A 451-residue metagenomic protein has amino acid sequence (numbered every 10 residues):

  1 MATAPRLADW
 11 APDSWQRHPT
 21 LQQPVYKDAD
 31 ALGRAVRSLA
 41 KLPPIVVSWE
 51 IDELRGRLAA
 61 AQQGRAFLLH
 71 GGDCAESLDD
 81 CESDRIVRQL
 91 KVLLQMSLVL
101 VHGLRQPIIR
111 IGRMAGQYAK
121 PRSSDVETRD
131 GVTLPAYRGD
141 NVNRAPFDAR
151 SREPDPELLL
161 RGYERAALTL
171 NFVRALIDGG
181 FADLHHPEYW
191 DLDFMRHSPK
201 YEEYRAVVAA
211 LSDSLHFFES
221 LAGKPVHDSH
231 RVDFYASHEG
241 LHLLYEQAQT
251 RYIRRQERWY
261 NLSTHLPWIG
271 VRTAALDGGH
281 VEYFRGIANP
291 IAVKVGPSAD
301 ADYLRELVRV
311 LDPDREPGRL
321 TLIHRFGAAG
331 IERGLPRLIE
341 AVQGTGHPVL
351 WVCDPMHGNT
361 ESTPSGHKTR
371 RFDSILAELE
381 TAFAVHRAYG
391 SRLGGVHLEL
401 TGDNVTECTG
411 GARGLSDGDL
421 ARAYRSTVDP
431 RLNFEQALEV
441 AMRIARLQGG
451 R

Functional and structural regions predicted by a protein language model:
M1-N143: Long, contiguous, compositionally biased segments that the model treats as domain-scale units
Q63, S263, G286-A288, T345-H347 (+1 more regions): Short, well-ordered loop/turn elements at secondary-structure boundaries
A75-E76, D80-G327, H367-R370, E378 (+2 more regions): Active-site-facing alpha/beta catalytic cores
A115, M356-H357: Short glycine-enriched loops at secondary-structure junctions
R319-L350, H357-T406: Non-transmembrane, aqueous-exposed alpha-helical and coiled segments at domain scale
